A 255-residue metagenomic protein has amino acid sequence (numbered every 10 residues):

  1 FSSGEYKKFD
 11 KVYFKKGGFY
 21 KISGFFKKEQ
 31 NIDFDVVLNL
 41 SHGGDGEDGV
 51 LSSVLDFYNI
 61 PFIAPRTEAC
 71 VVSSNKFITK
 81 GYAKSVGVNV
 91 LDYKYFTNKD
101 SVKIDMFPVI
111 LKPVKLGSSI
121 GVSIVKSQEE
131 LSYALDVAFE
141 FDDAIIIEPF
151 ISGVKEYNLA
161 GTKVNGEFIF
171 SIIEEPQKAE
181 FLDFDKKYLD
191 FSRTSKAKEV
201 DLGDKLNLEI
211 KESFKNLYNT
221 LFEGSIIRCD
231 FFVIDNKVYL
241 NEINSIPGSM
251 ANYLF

Functional and structural regions predicted by a protein language model:
F1-I63, T67-E68, V72-S74, I78 (+1 more regions): ATP-binding N-terminal substructure of ATP-dependent carboxylate-amine bond-forming enzymes
K27-N31, C70-G153, L208-K211: Active-site nucleotide/adenylate-binding loops and adjacent lid/helix of ATP-dependent enzymes
G43, S119, A179-L182, N244-L254: Glycine-rich phosphate/pyrophosphate-binding beta-alpha loops
F62-R66, L111-P113, P247: Short beta-strands and strand-loop turn motifs
K126-L206, V233, K237-Y239: Phosphate-binding site of ATP-dependent enzymes
G203-F255: ATP-dependent carboxylate activation and anion-phosphoryl transfer catalytic cores that bind Mg-ATP to form
